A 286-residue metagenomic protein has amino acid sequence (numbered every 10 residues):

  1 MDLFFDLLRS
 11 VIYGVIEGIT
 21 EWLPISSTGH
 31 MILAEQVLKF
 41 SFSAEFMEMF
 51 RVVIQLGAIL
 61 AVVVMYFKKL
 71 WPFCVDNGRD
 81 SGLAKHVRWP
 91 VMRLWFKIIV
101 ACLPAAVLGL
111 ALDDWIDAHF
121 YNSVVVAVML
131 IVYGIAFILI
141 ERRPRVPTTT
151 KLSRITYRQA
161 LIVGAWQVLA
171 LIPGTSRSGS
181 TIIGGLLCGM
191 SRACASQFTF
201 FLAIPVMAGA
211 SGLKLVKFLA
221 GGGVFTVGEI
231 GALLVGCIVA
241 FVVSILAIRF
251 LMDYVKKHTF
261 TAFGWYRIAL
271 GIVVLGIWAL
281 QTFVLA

Functional and structural regions predicted by a protein language model:
M1-A286: Multi-pass membrane proteins that catalyze or facilitate reactions on polyprenyl-/lipid-phosphate substrates and their
